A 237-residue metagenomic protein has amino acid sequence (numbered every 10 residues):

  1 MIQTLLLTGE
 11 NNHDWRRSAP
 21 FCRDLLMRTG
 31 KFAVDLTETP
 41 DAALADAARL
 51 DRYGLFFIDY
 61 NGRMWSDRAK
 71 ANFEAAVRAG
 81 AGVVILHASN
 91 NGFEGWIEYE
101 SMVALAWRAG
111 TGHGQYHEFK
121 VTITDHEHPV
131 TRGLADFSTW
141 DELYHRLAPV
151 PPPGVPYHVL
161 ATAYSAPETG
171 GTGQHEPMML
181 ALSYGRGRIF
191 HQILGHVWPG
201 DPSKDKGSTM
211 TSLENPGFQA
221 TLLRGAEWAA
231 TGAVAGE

Functional and structural regions predicted by a protein language model:
M1, R17, R28, T169-E176 (+1 more regions): Extracellular ligand-binding/catalytic regions of CAZymes and related secreted enzymes and adhesion modules
M1-Y53, A230, V234: Aromatic-Pro/Gly-enriched surface loop or interdomain linker that acts as a lid/target-recognition segment
L5-L7, D35-L36, L55-D59, G82-L86 (+2 more regions): Structural recognition of the beta-strand scaffold that forms the well-ordered cores of secreted hydrolase catalytic
L7, R63-G133: A glycine-rich, often tryptophan-bearing local segment used as a flexible ligand/cofactor-contacting loop or short
E10-H13, P40-A43, N61-W65, S89-F93 (+3 more regions): Solvent-exposed loop/turn segments at secondary-structure junctions within structured extracellular/periplasmic domains
P20, M27, A33-D35, R52 (+1 more regions): Catalytic beta-strand/loop cores that center a nucleophilic Ser/Cys/Thr and support acyl-enzyme chemistry
T37-A45, A71, Q174-M179: Alpha-helical scaffolding within the catalytic cores of extracellular/periplasmic polymer-degrading hydrolases
D51-W65: Short, structured active-site "lid" loops
